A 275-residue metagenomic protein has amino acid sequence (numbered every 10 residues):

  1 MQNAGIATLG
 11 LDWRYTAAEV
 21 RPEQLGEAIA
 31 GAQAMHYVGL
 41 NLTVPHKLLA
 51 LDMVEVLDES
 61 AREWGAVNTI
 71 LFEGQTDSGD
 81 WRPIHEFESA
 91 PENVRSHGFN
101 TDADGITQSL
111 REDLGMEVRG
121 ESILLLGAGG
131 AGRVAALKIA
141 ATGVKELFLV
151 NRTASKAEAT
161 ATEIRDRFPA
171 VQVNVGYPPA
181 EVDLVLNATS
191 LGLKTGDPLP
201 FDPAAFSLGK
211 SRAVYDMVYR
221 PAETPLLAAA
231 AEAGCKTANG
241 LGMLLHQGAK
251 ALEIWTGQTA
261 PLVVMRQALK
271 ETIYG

Functional and structural regions predicted by a protein language model:
M1-L114: Phosphate/diphosphate ligand-binding glycine-rich loop within oxidoreductases
R14, S122, K145-L147, A213: Residues at the starts of beta-strands that form the adenosine-phosphate
V44-L51, G130-A131, S190-L193, R220: Short glycine-rich anion-binding loops that position phosphate/pyrophosphate groups of nucleotides and phosphorylated
N100-A103, L110, L114, R119-A141 (+1 more regions): Glycine-rich adenosine-cofactor-binding loop
G120, R212-A213, M217-G275: Adenosine-phosphate binding glycine-rich loop
A141-E146, E232-K236: Conserved S-adenosyl-L-methionine
T142-R167: NAD(P)-binding Rossmann-fold cofactor-contacting core
D166-T237: Rossmann-like adenosine-cofactor binding region
